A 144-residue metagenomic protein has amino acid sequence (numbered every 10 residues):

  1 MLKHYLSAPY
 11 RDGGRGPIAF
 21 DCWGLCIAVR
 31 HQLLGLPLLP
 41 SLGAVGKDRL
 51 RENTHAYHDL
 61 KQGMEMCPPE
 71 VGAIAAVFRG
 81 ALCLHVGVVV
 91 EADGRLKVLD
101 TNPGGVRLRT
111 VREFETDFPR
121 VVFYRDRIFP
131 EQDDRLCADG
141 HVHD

Functional and structural regions predicted by a protein language model:
M1-G16: N-terminal intrinsically disordered, low-complexity, charge/repeat-rich segments that act as generic
S7, Y124-D144: Long, low-complexity intrinsically disordered regions
P9-Y10, F20, C83: Short glycine- and Lys/Arg-enriched binding-loop motifs that mark or flank ligand-binding interfaces
Y10, L34-L38: Secondary-structure boundary/capping signal
G14-L34: Active-site nucleophilic cysteine motif
L39-R107, V111: ...with weaker cross-activation on analogous glycine-rich loops/strands in unrelated enzymes
N102-G104, V111-D126: Flexible glycine-rich active-site/ligand-binding loops centered on an Asp-His dyad
